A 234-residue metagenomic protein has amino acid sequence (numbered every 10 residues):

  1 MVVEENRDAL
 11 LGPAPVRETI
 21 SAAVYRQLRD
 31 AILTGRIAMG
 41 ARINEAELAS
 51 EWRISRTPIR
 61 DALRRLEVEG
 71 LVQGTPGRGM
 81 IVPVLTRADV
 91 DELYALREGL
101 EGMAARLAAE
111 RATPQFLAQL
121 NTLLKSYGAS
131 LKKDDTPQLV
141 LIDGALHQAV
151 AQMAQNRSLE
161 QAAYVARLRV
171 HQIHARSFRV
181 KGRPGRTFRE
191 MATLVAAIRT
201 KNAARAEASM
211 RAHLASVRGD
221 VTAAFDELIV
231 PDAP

Functional and structural regions predicted by a protein language model:
M1-E110, Q115, Q152, R218 (+1 more regions): Short linear motifs at protein or domain termini
L33-T34, Q155, R199-T200: Residues at helix-coil transition
E51, K181-P234: C-terminal regulatory/effector modules of DNA-binding transcriptional regulators
S55-T57, S177, T187: Ser/Thr-centric signal marking residues that sit in or immediately flank functional binding/regulatory motifs
E67-Q73, A166-L168, G182-G185: Mobile beta-alpha loop/short-helix "lid" or hinge segments that flank ligand
G77, L100, T122, R186-R189: Alpha-helix N-cap/N′ positions at the starts of helices
L93, E110, P114-R176, R189-A196 (+1 more regions): Conserved amphipathic alpha-helical segments that form helical-bundle/coiled-coil interaction surfaces
